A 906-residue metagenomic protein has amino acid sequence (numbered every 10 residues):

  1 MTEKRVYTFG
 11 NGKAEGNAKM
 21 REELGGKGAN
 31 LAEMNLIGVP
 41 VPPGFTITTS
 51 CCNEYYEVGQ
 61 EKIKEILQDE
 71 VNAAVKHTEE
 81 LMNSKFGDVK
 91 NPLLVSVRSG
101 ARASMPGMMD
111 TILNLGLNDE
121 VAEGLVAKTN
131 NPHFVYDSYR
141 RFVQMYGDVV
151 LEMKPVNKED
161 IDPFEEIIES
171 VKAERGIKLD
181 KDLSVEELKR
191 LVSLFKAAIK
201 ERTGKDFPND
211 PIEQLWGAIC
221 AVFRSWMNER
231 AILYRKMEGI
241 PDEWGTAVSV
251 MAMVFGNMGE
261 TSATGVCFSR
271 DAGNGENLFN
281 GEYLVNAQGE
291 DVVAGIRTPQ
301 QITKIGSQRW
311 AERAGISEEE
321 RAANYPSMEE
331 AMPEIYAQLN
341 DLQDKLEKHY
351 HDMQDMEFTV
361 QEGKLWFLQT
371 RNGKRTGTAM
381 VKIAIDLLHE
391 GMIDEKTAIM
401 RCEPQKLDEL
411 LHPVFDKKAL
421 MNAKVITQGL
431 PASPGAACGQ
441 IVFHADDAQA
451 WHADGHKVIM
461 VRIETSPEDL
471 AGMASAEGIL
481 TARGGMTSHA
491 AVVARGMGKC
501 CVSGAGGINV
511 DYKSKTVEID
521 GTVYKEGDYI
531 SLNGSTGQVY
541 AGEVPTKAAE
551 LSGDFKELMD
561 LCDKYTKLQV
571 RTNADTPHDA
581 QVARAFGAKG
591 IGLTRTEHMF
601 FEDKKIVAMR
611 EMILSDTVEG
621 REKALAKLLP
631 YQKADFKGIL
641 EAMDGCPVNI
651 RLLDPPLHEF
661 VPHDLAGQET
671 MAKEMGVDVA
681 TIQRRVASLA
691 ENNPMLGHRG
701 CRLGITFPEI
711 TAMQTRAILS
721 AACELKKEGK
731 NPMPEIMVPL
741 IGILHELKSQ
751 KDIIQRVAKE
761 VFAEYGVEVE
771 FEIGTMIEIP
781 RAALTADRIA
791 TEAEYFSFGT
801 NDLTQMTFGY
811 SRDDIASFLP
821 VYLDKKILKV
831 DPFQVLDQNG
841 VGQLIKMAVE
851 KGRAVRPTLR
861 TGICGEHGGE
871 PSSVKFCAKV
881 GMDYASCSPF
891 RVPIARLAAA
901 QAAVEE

Functional and structural regions predicted by a protein language model:
M1-A423, A450, H456-I459, S466-A471 (+11 more regions): Nucleotide/phosphate-binding sheet-loop regions of phosphoryl- and nucleotidyl-transfer enzymes
K13-R21, S433-S475, V841-T858: C-terminal accessory/binding modules appended to enzymatic or scaffolding proteins
F45, A482-G484, S503-G506, T594 (+2 more regions): Short beta->alpha connector loops at strand-helix junctions that form conserved, small/polar/Pro-enriched
R98, L551, L561-E906: Conserved alpha/beta-domain cores
M237, I399-H452, K457-V458, E526 (+4 more regions): Long, charged amphipathic helices and adjacent flexible linkers at domain junctions
S249, V442, I459-R462, L480 (+3 more regions): Structural motif
K364-W366, I459, I463-A474, M486-V493 (+7 more regions): Glycine-rich phosphate/ribose-binding loops and adjacent secondary-structure elements that form binding surfaces
E477-R483, C501, G862: A short, small-residue-rich loop immediately preceding and capping a beta-strand
